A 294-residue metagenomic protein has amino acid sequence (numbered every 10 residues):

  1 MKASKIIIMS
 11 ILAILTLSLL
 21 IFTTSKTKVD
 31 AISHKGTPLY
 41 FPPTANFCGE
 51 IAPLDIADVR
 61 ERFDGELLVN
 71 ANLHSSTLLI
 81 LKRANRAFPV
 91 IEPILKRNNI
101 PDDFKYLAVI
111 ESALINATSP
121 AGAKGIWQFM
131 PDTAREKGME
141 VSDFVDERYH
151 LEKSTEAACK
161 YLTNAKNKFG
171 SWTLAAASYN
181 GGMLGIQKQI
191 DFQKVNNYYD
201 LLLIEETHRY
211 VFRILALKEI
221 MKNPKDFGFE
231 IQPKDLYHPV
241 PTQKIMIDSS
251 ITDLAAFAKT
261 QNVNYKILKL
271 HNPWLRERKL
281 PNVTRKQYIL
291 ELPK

Functional and structural regions predicted by a protein language model:
K2-N99: An acidic, Gly/Ser/Thr/Pro-rich helix-cap/linker signature
L73, T77-F88, R97-I100, S119-W127 (+5 more regions): Solvent-exposed, acidic/flexible segments
I100-I115, A175-G181, L268-H271: Short, functionally critical alpha-helical segments immediately adjacent to catalytic or ligand/cofactor-binding
G122-D143, T155-A157, L162, I186-Q189: Substrate-binding/active-site groove segments that recognize and process beta-1,4-linked N-acetyl-hexosamine
L162-Q189: Catalytic and binding regions of secreted/periplasmic enzymes and modules that target cell-wall glycans
E205-G228: Catalytic cores of secreted or luminal carbohydrate-active enzymes
Q232-N262: Primarily a LysM-type cell-wall glycan-binding module
K269-K294: Extracellular LysM carbohydrate-binding repeats and other cell-envelope/extracellular binding modules
